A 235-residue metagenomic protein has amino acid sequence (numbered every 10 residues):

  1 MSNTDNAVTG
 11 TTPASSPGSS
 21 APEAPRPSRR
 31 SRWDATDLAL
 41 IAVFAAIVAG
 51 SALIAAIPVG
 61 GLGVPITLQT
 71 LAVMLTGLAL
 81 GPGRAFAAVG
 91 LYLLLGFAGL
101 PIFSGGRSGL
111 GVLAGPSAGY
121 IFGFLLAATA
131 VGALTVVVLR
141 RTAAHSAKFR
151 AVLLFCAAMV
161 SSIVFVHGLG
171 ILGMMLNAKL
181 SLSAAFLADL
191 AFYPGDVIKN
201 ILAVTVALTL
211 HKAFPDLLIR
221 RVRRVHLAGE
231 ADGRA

Functional and structural regions predicted by a protein language model:
S2-F86: Hydrophobic transmembrane alpha-helices
T4-D5, A14-S28, L110-V166: Short helix-perturbing small/polar motifs within transmembrane alpha-helices
S28, R32-T36, G61, P65 (+9 more regions): Juxtamembrane/transmembrane-helix boundary motifs in multi-pass membrane proteins
W33-F44, I66-V73, A85, P116 (+6 more regions): Residue-level signature of transmembrane alpha-helical entry/exit and packing/kink sites in multi-pass membrane
V43-S51, V73, G77, A88-G96 (+10 more regions): Alpha-helical transmembrane segments in multi-pass membrane proteins
A55-V131: Alpha-helical membrane segments and adjacent membrane-interface helices in multi-pass membrane proteins
A79-L80, A130-L139, L210-F214: Structural signal for the C-terminal ends of transmembrane alpha-helices and the immediately following loop
R140-R234: Membrane-embedded alpha-helical hairpins and interfacial helices in multi-pass inner-membrane proteins
